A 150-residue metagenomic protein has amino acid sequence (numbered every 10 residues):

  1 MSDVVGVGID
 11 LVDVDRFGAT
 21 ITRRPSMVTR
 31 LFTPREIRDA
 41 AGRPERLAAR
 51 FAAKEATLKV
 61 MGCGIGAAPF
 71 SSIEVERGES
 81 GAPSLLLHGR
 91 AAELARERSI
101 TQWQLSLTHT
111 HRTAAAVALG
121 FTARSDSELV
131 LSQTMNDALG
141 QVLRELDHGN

Functional and structural regions predicted by a protein language model:
M1-N150: Core catalytic alpha/beta fold that binds nucleotide/phospho-ligands
